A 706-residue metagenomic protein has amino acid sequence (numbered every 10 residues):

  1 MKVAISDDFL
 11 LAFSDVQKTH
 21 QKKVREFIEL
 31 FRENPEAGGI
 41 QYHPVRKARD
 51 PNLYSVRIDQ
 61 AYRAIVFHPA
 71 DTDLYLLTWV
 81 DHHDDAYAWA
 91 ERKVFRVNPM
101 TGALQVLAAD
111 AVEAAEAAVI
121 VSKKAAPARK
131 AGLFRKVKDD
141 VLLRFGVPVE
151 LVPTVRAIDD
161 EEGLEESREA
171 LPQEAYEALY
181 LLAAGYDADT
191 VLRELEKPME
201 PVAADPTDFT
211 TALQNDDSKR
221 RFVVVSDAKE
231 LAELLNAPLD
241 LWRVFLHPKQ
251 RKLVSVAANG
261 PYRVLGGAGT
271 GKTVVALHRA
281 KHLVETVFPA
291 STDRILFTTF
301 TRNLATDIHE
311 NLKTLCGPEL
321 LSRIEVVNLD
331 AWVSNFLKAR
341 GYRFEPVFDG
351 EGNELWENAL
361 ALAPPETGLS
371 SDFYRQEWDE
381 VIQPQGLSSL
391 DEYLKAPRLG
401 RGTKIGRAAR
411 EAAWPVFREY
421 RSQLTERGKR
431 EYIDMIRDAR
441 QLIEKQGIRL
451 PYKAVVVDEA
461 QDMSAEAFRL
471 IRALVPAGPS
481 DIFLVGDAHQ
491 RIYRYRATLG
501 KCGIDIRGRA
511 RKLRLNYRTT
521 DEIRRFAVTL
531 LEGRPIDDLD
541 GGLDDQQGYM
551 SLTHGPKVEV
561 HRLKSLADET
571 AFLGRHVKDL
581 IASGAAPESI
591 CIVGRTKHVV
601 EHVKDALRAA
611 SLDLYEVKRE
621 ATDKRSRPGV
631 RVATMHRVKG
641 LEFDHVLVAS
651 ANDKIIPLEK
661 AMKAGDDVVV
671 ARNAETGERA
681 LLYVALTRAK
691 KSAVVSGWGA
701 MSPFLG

Functional and structural regions predicted by a protein language model:
M1-Y62, H68-N215, P397-G400: Basic, Lys/Arg-enriched alpha-helical interface segments
A12-D15, D240-F245, A359-E366: Short amphipathic alpha-helical boundary/capping segments
A48, R57-A61, P69, N516 (+3 more regions): A short, compositionally biased micro-patch
A86-R92, S371, E642, I655-K660: Active-site-adjacent loop/helix micro-motif of nuclease/hydrolase catalytic cores
K136, G146-P198, D349-R430: Coupling/switch/interface segments within P-loop NTPase motor domains and analogous charged loops in nucleic-acid
F209-P248, S255, Y262-L265, L369-K453: Accessory N-terminal region flanking or inserted into the helicase ATPase core in nucleic-acid motor proteins
R243, H247-D293, F300-F344, F348 (+7 more regions): Conserved helicase motor core of SF1/SF2 NTP-dependent helicases
